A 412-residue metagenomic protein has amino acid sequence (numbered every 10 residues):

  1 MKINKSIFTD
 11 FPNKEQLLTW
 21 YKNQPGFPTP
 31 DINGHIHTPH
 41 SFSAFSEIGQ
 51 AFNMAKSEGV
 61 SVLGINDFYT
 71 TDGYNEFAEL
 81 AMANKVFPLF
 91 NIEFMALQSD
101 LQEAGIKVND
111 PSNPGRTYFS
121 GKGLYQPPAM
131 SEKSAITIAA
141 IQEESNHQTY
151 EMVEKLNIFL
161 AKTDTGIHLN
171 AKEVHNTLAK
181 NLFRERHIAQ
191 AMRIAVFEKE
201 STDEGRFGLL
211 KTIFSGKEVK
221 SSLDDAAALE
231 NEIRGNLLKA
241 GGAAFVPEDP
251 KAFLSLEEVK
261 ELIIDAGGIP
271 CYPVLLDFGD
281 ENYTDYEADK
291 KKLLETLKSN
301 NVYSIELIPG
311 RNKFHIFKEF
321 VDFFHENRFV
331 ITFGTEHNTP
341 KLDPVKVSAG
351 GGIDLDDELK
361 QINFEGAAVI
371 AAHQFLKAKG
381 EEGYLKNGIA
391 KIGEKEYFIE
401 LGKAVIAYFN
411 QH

Functional and structural regions predicted by a protein language model:
M1-K22, M82-E287, A372, L376 (+1 more regions): Extended substrate/RNA-proximal surfaces in nucleic-acid metabolism proteins
F8, G26-H187, N300, I305-F329 (+1 more regions): A metal-dependent hydrolase metal-coordination microenvironment
L17-F27, P39-N53, L229-E230, L262-G267 (+1 more regions): Short, composition-biased local secondary-structure segments
E257-I264, G268, Y272-N327: Extended hydrophobic/aromatic segments used for targeting, binding, or gating
